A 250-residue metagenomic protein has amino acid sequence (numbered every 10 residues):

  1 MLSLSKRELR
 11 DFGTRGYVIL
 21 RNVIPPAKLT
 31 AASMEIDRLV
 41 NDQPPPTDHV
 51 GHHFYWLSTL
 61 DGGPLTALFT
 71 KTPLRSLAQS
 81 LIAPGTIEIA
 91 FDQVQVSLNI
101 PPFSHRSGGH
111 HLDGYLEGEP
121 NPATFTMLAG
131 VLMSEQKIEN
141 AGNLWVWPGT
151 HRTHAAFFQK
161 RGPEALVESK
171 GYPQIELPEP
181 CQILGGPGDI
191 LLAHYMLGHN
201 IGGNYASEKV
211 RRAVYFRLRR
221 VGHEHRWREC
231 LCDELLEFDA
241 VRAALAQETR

Functional and structural regions predicted by a protein language model:
M1-T14, R21-E119: Non-heme Fe(II)-dependent double-stranded beta-helix
P25-P26, V96, Q136-I138, H151-R152 (+2 more regions): Short, solvent-exposed loop/turn segments at secondary-structure junctions
D42, V50, I190-L192, M196-R250: Non-heme Fe(II)/2-oxoglutarate
N99, W147-T153, R211, R217-G222: Short edge-strand/loop segments of extracellular domains
R106-G114, P163-L177, E208-V210, E229-C232: Short, surface-exposed loop/helix-turn segments at secondary-structure junctions that function as lids/hinges flanking
L112-G114, V131-E135, V146-P148: Short, structured patches in soluble enzyme cores that scaffold and shape functional sites
G118-E139, L184-P187, R217-R220: Short, conserved beta-strand element in jelly-roll/cupin
K137-G198: Double-stranded beta-helix
